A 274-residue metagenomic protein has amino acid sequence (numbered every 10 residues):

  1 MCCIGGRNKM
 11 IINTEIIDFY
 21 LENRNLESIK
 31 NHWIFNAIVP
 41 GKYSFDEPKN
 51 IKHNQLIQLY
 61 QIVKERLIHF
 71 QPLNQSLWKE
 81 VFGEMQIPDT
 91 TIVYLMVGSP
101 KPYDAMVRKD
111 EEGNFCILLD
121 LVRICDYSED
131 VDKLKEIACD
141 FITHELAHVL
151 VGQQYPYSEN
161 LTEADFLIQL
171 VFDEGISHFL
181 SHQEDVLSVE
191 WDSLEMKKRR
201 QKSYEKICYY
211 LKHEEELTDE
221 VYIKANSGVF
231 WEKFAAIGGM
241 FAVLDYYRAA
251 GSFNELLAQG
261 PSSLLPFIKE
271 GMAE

Functional and structural regions predicted by a protein language model:
C2-K49: N-terminal low-structure segments adjacent to metalloprotease catalytic domains across cellular compartments
L56-L119, D132-E136: Auxiliary, metal-adjacent structural segments of Zn-dependent hydrolase domains
Q86-Y94, W191-S193, F253-G260: Surface-exposed patches in mature extracellular/periplasmic domains of secreted proteins
R123-F141: Short pre-active-site segment immediately N-terminal to the catalytic Zn-binding motif
E136-P156, E174, H178: Active-site recognition of the HExxH zinc-binding catalytic motif
Q154-Y155, E159-Y209: Post-HExxH zinc-binding segment in Zn-dependent metallohydrolases
E195-M196, Y204-E274: Pan-zinc metallopeptidase signature
